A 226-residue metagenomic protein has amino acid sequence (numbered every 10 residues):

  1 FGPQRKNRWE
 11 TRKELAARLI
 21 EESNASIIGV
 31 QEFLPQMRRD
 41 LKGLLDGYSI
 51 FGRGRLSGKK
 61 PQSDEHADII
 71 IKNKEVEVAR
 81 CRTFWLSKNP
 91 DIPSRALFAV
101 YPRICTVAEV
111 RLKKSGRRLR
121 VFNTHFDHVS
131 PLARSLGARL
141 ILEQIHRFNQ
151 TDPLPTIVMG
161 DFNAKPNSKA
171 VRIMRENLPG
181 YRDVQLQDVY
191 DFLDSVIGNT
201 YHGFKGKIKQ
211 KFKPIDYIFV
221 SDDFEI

Functional and structural regions predicted by a protein language model:
F1-W9: Mobile, glycine- and charge-enriched loop segments and immediately flanking short secondary-structure elements within
N7, L132-H146, I208: Alpha-helical scaffold elements lining the catalytic groove of polysaccharide deacetylases
W9, I27-R118, F122, F126: Structured beta-strand-rich core segments of catalytic domains in phosphoester-bond hydrolases
W9-K13, Q31-L34, S63, R134-S135 (+2 more regions): Solvent-exposed, acidic/flexible segments
A16-L41, I70, A108, R118-T124 (+2 more regions): Active-site beta-strand/loop signature of hydrolases that rely on acidic residues for catalysis
R39-D40, E65, L132-L136, K169-R172: Generic recognition of short, well-ordered alpha-helical segments
L44-G47, A138-L140, I173-N177: Glycine-rich, phosphate-binding/catalytic loops in enzymes
I50-K72, F84-D91, F98-P102, T151-P153 (+1 more regions): Active site of divalent-metal-dependent phosphoester/diester hydrolases
